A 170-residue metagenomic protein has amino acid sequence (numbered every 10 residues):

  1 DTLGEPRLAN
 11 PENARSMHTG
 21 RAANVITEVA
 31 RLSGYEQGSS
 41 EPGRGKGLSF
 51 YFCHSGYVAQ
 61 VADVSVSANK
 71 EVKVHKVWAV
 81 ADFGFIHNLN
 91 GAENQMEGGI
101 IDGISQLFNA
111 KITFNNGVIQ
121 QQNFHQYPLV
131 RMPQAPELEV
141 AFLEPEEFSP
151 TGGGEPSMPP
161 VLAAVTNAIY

Functional and structural regions predicted by a protein language model:
D1-Y170: Cofactor-binding beta-sheet edge motifs in enzyme active sites
